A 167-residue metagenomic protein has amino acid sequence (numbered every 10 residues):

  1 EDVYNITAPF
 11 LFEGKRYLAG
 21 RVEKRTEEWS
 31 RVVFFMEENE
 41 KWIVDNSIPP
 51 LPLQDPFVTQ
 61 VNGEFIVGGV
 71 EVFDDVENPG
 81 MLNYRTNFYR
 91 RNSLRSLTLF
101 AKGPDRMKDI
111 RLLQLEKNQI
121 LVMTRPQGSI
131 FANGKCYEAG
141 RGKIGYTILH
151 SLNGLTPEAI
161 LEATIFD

Functional and structural regions predicted by a protein language model:
E1-L51, Q60-D167: Beta-rich carbohydrate-recognition and catalytic domains
